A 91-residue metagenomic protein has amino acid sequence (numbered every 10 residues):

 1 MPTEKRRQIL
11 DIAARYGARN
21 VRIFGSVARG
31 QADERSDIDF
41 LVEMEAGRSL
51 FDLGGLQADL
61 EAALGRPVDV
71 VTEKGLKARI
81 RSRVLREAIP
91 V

Functional and structural regions predicted by a protein language model:
M1-V21: Helical scaffold of the NTase/Pol beta-like nucleotidyltransferase catalytic core
T3, M44-G75: Metal-dependent nucleotidyltransferase catalytic core
R6, N20, L50-L53, K77 (+1 more regions): A general structural signal for well-ordered alpha-helical segments in protein cores
L10, R48, I89: Basic nucleic-acid-binding interfaces
V21, I38-F40, V68: Conserved beta-strand core positions
G25, G30-S49: Catalytic metal-binding acidic patch
L85-V91: Short hydrophobic/aromatic patches at helix-to-coil boundaries
